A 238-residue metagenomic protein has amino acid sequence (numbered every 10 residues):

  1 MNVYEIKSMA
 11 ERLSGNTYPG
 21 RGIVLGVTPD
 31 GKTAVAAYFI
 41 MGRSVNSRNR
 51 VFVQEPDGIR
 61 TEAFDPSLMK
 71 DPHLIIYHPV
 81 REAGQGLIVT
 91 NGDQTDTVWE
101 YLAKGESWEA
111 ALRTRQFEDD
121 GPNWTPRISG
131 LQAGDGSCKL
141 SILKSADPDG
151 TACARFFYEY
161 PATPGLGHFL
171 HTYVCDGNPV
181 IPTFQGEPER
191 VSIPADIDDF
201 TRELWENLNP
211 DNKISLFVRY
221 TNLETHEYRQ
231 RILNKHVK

Functional and structural regions predicted by a protein language model:
M1-K238: Conserved short alpha-helical segments that host acidic/polar catalytic motifs at enzyme active sites
